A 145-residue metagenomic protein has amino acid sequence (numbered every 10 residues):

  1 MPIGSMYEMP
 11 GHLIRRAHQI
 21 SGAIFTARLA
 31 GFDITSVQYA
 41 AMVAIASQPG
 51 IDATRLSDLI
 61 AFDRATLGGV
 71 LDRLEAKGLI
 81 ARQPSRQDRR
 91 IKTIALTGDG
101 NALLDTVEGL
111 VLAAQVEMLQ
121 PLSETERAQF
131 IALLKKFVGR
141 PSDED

Functional and structural regions predicted by a protein language model:
M1-F32, K136, P141: N-terminal leader segment of winged-helix/HTH proteins
M9, S36-V37, A114: A generic structural signal for residues located within well-ordered alpha-helices of large catalytic or ligand-binding
H12, A40, A65, E117 (+1 more regions): Active-site phosphate/pyrophosphate-handling residues
R15, Q19, A23-T66: N-terminal helix-turn-helix DNA-binding core of bacterial DNA-binding proteins
G22, G50, D72-G139: Charged, amphipathic alpha-helical coiled-coil/dimerization segments
D58, G69, A132: DNA-binding alpha-helical recognition surfaces that contact promoter or target DNA
